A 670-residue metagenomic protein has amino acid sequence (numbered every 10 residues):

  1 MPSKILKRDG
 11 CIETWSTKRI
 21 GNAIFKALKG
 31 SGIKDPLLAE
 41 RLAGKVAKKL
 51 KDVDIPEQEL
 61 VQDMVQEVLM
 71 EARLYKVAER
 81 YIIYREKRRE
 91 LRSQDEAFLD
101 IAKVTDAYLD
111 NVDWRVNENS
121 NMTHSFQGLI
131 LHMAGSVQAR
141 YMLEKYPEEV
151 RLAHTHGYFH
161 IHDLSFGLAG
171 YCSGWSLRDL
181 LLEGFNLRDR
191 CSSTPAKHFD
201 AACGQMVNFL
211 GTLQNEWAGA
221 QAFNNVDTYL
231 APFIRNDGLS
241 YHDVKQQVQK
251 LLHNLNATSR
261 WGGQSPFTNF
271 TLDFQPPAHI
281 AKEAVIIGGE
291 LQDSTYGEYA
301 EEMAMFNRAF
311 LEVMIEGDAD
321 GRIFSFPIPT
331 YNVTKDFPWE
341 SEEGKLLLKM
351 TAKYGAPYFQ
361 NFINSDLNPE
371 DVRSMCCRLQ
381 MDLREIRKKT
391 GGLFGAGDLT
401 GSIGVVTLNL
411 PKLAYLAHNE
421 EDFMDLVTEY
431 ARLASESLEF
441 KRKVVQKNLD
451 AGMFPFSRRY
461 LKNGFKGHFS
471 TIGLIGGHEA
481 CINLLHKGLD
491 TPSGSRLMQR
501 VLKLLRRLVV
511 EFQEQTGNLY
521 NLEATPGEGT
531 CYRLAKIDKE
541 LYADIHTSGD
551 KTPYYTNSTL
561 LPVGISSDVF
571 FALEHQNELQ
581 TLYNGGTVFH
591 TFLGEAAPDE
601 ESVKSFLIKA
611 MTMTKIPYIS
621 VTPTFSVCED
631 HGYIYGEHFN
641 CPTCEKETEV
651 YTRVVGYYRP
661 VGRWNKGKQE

Functional and structural regions predicted by a protein language model:
M1-K103, G464: Charged, amphipathic alpha-helical regulatory modules used for macromolecular assembly or allosteric control
S3, V46-K51, P232, E479-H486 (+1 more regions): Short, hydrophobic beta-strand segments
L28, V244, V248, N483 (+2 more regions): Metallocofactor- and cofactor-centric catalytic cores in central/energy metabolism, strongly enriched
V77-E86, K615-Y618, T622-T624, K666-E670: Long, highly charged low-complexity segments enriched in Glu/Asp and Lys/Arg with interspersed Ser/Thr
E90, A97-K466, K487, T491-T643 (+1 more regions): Conserved catalytic cores of very large enzyme subunits
H468, I475-C481: Extended amphipathic alpha-helical segments enriched in small hydrophobics
E645-V650, Y657-E670: Phosphate-handling catalytic cores of nucleic-acid transaction enzymes
